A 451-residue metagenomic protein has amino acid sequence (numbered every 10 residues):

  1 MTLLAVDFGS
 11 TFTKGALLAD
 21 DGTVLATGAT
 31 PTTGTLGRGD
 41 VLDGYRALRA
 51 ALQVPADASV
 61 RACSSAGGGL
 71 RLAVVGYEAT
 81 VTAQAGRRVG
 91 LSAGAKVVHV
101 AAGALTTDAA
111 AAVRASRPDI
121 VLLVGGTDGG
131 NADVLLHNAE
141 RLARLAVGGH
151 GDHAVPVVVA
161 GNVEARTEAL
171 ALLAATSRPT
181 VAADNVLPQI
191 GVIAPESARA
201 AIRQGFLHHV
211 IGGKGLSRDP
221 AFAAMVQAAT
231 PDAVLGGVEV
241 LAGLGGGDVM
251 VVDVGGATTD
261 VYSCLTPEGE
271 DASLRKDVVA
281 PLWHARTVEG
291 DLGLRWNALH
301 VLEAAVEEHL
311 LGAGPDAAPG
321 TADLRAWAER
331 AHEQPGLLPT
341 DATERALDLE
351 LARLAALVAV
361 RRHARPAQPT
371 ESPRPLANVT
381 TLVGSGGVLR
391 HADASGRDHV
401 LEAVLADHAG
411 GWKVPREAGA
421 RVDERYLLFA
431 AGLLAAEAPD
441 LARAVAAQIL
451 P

Functional and structural regions predicted by a protein language model:
M1-D21, A110-G125, G130, L241-E268: Gly/Thr-rich phosphate-binding beta-strand-loop-beta motif of the actin/hexokinase/Hsp70
S10-D40, G94-A95, L274-N297: Short glycine-rich, Thr/Ser-proximal phosphate-binding strand/loop in the N-terminal lobe of ATP-dependent enzymes
L17, G44, V134, K214-V251 (+1 more regions): Helical "lid/coupling" subdomains associated with nucleotide-phosphate turnover
G28-Q53, A104, D128-G129, W296 (+1 more regions): N-terminal phosphate-binding loop and adjacent alpha-helix
R49-S59, R117, A146-G151, L241-A242 (+1 more regions): Phosphate/pyrophosphate-binding loops at sites that engage ATP/ADP/AMP, CoA/4′-phosphopantetheine, polyphosphate
A56-A83, L389-A392: Short beta-strand-loop/turn "lid" adjacent to the catalytic site in phosphate-handling enzymes
V74-A95, D108, R114: Active-site phosphate-binding/coordination module
A109-I193: Internal, well-ordered domain-core segments that constitute the primary functional module of diverse proteins
